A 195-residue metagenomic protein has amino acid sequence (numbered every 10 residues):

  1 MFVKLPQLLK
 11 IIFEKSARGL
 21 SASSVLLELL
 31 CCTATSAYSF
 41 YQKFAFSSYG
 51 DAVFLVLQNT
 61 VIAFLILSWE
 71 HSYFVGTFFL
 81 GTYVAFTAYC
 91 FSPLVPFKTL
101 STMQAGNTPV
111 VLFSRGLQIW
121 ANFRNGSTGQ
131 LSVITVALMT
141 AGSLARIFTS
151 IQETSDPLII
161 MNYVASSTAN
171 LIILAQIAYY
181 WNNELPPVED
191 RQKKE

Functional and structural regions predicted by a protein language model:
M1-E195: Alpha-helical membrane-protein topology signature
